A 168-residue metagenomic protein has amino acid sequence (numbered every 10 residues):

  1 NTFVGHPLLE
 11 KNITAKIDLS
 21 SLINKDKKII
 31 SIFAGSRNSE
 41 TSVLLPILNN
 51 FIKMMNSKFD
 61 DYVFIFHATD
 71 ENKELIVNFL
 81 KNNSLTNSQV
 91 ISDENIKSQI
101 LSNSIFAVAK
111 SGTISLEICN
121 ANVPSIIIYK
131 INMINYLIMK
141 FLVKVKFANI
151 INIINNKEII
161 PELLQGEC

Functional and structural regions predicted by a protein language model:
N1-C168: Nucleotide-activated sugar donor-binding and catalytic core shared by glycosyltransferases and related lipid-linked
